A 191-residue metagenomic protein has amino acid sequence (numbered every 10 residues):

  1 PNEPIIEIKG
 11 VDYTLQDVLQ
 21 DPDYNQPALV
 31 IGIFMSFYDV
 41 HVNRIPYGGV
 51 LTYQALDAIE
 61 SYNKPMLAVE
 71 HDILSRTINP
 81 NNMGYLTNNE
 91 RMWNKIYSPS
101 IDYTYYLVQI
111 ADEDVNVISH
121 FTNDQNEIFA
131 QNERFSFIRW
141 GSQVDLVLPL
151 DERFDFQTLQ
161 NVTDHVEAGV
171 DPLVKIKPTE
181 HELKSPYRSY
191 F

Functional and structural regions predicted by a protein language model:
P1-F191: Contiguous, well-folded functional domains in the mature portion of proteins
